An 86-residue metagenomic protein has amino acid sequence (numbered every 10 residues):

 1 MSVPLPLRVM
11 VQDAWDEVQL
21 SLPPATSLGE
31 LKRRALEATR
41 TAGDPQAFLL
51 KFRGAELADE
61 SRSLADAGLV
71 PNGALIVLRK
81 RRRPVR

Functional and structural regions predicted by a protein language model:
M1-R86: Ubiquitin system architectures
